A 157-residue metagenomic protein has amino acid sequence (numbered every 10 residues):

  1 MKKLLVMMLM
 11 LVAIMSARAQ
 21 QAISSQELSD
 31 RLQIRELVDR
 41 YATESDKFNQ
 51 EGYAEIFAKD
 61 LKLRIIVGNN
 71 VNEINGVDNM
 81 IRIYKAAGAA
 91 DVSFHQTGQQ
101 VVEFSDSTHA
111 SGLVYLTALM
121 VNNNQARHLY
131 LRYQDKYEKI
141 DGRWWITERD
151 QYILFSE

Functional and structural regions predicted by a protein language model:
M1-L4, L131: Positively charged n-region of N-terminal signal peptides that target proteins for export
L9-A17: Hydrophobic h-region of N-terminal signal peptides that target proteins for export in Gram-negative bacteria
A19-T43, K47-E51, E55, K59: Short, low-complexity N-terminal intrinsically disordered segments enriched in polar/charged residues
E36, Q96-T97, R132: Short, conserved clusters of charged catalytic residues that mark active-site and nucleotide-handling motifs
Q50-Y115: A solvent-exposed, acidic/Ser-Thr-rich amphipathic alpha-helical stretch
A90, A118-R127: Short, cysteine-centered beta-strand-loop-beta hairpins and adjacent loop/turn segments enriched in charged/polar
H109-S111, Y130-E157: Short beta-strand edge/turn micro-motifs at domain boundaries
L116-N122, K139, I153: Beta-strand elements of well-folded, non-transmembrane domains
